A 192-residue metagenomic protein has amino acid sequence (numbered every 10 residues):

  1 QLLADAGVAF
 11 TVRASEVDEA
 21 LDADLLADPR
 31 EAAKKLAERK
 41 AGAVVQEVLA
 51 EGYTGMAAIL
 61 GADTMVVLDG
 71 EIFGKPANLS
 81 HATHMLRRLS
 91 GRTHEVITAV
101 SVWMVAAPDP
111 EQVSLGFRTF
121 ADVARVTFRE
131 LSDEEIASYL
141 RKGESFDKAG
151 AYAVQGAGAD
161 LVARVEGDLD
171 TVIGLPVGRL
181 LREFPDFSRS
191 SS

Functional and structural regions predicted by a protein language model:
Q1-V8: N-terminal beta1-alpha1 ligand-phosphate binding loop
D5, A27-S192: Anionic-ligand binding patches
T11-E19: A short beta-strand-loop structural module common to alpha/beta enzyme folds
E19-A20, L68: Short beta->alpha connector loops of Rossmann-like oxidoreductase domains
A20-D22, P110: Generic structural signal for helix capping and beta-alpha/helix-loop junctions
